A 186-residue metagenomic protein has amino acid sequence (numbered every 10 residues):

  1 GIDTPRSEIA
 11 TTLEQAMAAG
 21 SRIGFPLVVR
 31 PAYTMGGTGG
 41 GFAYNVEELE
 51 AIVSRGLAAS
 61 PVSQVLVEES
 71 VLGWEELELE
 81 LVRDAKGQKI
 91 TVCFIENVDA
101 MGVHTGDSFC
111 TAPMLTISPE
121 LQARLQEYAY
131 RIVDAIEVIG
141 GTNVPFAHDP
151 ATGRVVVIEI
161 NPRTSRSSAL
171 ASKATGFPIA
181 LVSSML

Functional and structural regions predicted by a protein language model:
G1, P26, G36, A43-L186: ATP-dependent carboxylate activation and anion-phosphoryl transfer catalytic cores that bind Mg-ATP to form
G1-G40: A conserved helix-loop-beta module that forms one wall/lid of the active-site cleft in ATP-utilizing catalytic domains
